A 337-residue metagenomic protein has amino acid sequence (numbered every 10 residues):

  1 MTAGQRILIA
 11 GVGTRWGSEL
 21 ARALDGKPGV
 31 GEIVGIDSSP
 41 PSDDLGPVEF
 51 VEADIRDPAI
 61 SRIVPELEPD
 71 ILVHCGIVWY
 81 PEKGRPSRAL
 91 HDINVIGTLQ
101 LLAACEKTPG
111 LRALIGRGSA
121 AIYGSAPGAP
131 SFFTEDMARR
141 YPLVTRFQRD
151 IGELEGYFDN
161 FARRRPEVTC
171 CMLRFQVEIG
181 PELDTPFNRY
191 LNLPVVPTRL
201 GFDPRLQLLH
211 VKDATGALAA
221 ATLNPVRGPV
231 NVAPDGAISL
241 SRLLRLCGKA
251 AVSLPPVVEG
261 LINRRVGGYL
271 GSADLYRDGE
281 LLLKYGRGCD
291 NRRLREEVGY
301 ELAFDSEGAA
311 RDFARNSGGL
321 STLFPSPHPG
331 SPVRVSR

Functional and structural regions predicted by a protein language model:
T2, I7-K27: N-terminal Rossmann NAD(P)H-binding glycine-rich loop of SDR-like oxidoreductase domains
I55-I96: NAD(P)H-binding glycine-rich loop region in Rossmannoid oxidoreductase-like domains and their noncatalytic homologs
A89-Q100, R149-D150, L209: Glycine-rich NAD(P)-binding loop of the Rossmann-fold in SDR/ketoreductase-type enzymes
L99-R146: Conserved Rossmann-fold NAD(P)-dependent oxidoreductase catalytic core, especially the SDR/UDP-sugar
L143-C171: Active-site Tyr-X1-5-Lys
D150-E153, L183-P186, T198-T222, G228: Substrate-positioning beta->alpha
R165-V168, E178-R189, A220-N231, G236: Glycine/proline-rich active-site loop of Rossmann-fold NAD(P)-dependent oxidoreductases
T215-D278, N291, R311-A314, L320-S336: Mid/C-terminal beta-alpha module of Rossmann-like enzyme folds, strongest in SDR-family dehydrogenases/epimerases
